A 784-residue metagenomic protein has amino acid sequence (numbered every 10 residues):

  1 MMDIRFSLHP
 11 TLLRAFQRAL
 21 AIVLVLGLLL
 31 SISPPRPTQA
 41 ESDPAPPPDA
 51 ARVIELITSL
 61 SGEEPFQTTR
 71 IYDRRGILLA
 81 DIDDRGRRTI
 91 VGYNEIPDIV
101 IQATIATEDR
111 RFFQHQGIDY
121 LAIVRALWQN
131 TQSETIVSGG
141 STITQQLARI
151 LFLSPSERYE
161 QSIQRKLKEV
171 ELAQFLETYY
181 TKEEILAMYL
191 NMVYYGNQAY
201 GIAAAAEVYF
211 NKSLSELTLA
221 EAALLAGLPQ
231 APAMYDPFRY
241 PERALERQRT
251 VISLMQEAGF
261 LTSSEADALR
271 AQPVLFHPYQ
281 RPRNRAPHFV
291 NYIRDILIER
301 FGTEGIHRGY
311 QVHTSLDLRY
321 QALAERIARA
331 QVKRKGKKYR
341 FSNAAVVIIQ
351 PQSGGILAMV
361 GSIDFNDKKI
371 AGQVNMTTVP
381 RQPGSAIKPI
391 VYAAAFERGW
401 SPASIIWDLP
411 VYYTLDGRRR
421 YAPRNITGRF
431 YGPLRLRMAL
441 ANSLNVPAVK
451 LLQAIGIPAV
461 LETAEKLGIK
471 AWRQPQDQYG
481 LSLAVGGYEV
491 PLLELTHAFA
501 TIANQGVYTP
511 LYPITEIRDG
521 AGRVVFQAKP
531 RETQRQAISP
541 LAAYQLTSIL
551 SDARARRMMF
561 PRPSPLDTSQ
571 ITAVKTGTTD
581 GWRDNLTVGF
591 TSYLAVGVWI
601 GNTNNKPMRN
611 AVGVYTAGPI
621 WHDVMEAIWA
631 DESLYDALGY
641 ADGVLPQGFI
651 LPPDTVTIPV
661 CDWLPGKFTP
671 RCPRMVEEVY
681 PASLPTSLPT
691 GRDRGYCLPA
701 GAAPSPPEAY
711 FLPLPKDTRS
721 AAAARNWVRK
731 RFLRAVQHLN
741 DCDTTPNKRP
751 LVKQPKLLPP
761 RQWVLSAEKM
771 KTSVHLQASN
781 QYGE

Functional and structural regions predicted by a protein language model:
M2-Y72, T89, R111, T131: N-terminal type II signal-anchor transmembrane helix that functions as the membrane-insertion/stop-transfer segment
G27, S33-P48, T58-S59, Y72 (+3 more regions): Soluble, non-transmembrane domains of envelope/secretory-pathway proteins that act on or interact with carbohydrate
S33-Q39, T135-R326, L451, E462-D477 (+3 more regions): Non-catalytic, structured segments within soluble enzyme domains
I54, R70, L78-T89, A204 (+13 more regions): Short pre-catalytic segments that frame enzyme active sites
E64-T69, D73-I77, G86-R88, I96-Q102 (+30 more regions): Extracytoplasmic
Q129-E157, S215, Y279-R285, W400-V460 (+2 more regions): Conserved catalytic neighborhood of penicillin-recognizing serine enzymes
P273-Y279, K470-V524, R531, R535-A537 (+3 more regions): Active-site-proximal helix/loop microenvironment of the serine DD-peptidase/beta-lactamase transpeptidase fold
R294-L297, S342-S385, I390-A394, E465 (+4 more regions): Active-site beta-strand/loop architecture of penicillin-binding DD-peptidases
